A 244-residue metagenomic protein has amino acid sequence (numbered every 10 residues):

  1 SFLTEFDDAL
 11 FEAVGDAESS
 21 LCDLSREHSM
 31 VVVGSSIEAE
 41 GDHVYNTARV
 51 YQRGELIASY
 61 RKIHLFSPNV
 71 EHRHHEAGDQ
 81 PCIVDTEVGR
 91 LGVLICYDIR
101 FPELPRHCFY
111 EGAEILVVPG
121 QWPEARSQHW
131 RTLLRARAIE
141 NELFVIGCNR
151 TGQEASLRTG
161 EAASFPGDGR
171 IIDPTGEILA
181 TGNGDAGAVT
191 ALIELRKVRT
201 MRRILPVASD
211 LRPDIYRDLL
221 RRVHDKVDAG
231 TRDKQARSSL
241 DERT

Functional and structural regions predicted by a protein language model:
S1-L10: Short, conserved active-site loops that position catalytic residues or coordinate cofactors/metal ions across diverse
A9, S59, T181: Conserved beta-strand positions that form and line the central face of beta-propeller blades
E12, D23, A39-E111, P119-G120 (+4 more regions): Active-site catalytic loop in hydrolytic enzyme cores
V14-V33, I99-V189: CN hydrolase (nitrilase-like) catalytic-core segments centered on the catalytic cysteine and neighboring Lys/Glu
E18, V32, D85-G89, E111 (+3 more regions): RNA-binding accessory domains that recognize and position tRNA/RNA substrates
G34-S36, T47-V50, C82, G169-I171 (+1 more regions): Short beta-strand scaffold segments in enzyme catalytic cores
E38, L65-F66, G152, K197: Active-site/binding-pocket entry motifs
R150-T244: C-terminal beta-strand edge segments of enzyme domains
